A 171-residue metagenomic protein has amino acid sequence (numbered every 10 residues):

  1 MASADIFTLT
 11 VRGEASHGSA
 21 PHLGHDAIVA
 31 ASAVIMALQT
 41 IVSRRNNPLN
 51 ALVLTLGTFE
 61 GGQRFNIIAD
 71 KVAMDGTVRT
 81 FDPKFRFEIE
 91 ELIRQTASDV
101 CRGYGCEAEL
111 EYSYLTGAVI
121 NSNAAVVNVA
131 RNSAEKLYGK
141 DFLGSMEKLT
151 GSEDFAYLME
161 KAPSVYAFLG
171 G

Functional and structural regions predicted by a protein language model:
M1-T40, L49: Fold-level recognition of mixed alpha/beta catalytic cores in primary-metabolism enzymes, strongest
V29-G171: Metal-dependent amide/peptide-bond hydrolase catalytic core, centered on the "pita-bread" metallohydrolase fold
